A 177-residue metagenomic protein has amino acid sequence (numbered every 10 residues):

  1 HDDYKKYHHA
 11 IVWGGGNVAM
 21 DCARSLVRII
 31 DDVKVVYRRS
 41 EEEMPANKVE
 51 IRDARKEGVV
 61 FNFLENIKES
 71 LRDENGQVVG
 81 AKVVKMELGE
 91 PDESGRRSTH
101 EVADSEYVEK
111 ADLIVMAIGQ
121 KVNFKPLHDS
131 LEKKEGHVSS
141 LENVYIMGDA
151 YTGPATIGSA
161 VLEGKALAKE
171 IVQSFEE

Functional and structural regions predicted by a protein language model:
H1-K48, Y107, L113, A117-E132 (+1 more regions): Rossmann-like dinucleotide/flavin-binding elements
Y7, I67, G76-V78: A broad structural signal for short, well-ordered beta-strand segments within beta-sheet-rich domains
G58-I67: A conserved beta-strand/loop element that lines the FAD pocket in flavoprotein oxidoreductases
I67-S70, H137-V138: A structural signal for short hydrophobic beta-strand segments in well-ordered beta-sheet cores
R72-E106: Conserved beta-strand-loop-beta-strand element in the redox core of flavoprotein oxidoreductases
